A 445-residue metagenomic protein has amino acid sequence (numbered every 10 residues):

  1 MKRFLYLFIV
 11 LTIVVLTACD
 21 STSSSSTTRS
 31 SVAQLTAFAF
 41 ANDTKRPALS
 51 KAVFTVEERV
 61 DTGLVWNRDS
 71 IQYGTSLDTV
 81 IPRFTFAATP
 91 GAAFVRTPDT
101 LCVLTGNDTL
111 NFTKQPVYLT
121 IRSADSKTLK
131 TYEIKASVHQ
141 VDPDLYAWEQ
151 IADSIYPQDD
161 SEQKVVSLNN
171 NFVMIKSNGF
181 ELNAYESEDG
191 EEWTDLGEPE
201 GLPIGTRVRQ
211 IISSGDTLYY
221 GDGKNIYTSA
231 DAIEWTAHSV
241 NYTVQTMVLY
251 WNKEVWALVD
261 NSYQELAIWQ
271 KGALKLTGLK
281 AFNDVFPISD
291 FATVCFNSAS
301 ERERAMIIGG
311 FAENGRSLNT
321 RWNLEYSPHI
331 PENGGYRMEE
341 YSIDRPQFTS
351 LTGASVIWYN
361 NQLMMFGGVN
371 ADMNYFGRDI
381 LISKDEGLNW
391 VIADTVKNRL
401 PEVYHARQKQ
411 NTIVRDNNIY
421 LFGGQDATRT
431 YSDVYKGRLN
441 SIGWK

Functional and structural regions predicted by a protein language model:
V15-A18: C-terminal motif of bacterial Sec signal peptides marking the signal peptidase cleavage site
D20-Q163: Predominantly extracytoplasmic/ectodomain segments of secreted and cell-surface proteins
L145-S154, E192-G201, T236-T243, K275-D284 (+3 more regions): Beta-propeller fold detector
Y156-V166, G201-G215, V240-E254, A281-A299 (+2 more regions): Repeated scaffold domains used in trafficking and secretory/extracellular systems, primarily beta-propellers
L168-G179, S214-N225, W251-S262, R302-L318 (+2 more regions): Glycine-centered tight turns/hairpins at beta-strand boundaries that repeat across beta-rich repeat domains
A184-E188, T228-A230, W269-K271, S327-P331 (+2 more regions): Conserved Ser/Thr-centered positions that define the repeating blades of beta-propeller domains
F348-E386: Loop/turn-rich, solvent-exposed surfaces of beta-rich toroidal or solenoidal domains
A406-K445: Blade-level signature of beta-propeller repeat domains, shared across WD40, Kelch, NHL, RCC1 and BNR/Asp-box propellers
